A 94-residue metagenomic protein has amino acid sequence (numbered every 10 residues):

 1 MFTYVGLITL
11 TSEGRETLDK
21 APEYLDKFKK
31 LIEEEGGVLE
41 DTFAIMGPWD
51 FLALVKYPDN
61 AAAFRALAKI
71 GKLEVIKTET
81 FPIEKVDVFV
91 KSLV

Functional and structural regions predicted by a protein language model:
M1-E33, V38, I45-P48, D87-V94: Short S/T/G/P-rich N-terminal loop/turn motif that feeds into the first structured element of a domain
V5-T9, F43-A66: Short, well-ordered beta-strand segments in beta-rich or mixed alpha/beta enzyme and ligand-binding folds
R15, A53, E79: Short, flexible active-site loop motifs that bind/organize anionic cofactors or intermediates
L39-T42, T78-T80: Generic structural signal for residues in well-ordered beta-strands
Y57-D87: An amphipathic, aromatic/His-enriched active-site/gating alpha helix that lines ligand/cofactor pockets
